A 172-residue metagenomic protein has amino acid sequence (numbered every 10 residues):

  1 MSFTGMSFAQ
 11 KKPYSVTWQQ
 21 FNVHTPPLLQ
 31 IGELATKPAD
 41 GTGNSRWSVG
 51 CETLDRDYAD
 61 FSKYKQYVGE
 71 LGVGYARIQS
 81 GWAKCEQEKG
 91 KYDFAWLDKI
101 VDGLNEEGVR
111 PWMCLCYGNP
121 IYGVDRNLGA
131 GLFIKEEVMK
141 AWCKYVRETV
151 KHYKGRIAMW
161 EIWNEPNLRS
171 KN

Functional and structural regions predicted by a protein language model:
M1-G74, I78-G81: Mature N-terminal, pre-catalytic/accessory segment of carbohydrate-active enzymes
V68-K91, W96-N172: Substrate-binding cleft and catalytic face of glycoside hydrolase catalytic domains, especially the flexible beta-alpha
